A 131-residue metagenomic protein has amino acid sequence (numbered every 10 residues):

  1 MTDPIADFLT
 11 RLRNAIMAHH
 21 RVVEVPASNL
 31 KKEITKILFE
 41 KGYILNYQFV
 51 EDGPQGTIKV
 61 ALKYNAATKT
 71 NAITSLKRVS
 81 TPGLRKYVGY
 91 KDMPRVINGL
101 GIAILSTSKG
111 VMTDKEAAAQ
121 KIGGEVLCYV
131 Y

Functional and structural regions predicted by a protein language model:
M1-Y131: Core subunits and conserved enzymes of cellular information-processing and envelope-translocation systems across
